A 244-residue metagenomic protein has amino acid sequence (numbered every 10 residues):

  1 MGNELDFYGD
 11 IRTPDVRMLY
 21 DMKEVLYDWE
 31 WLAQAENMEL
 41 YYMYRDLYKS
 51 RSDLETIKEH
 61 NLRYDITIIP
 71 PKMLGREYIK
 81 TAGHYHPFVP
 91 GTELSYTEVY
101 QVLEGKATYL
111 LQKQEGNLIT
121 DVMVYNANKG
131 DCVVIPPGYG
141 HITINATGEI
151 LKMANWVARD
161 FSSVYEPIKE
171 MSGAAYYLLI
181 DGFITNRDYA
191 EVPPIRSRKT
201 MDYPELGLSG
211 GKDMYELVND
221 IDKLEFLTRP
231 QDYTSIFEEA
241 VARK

Functional and structural regions predicted by a protein language model:
M1-A127, N145-K244: Active-site region of the double-stranded beta-helix
C132-V133, P137-I142: Histidine-centered metal-chelating micro-motifs
